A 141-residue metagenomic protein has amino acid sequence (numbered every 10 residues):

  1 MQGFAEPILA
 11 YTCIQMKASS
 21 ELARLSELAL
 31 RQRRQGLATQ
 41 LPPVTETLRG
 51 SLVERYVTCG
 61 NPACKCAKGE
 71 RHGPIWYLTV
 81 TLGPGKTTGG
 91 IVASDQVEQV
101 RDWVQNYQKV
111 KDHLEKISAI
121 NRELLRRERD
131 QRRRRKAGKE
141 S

Functional and structural regions predicted by a protein language model:
Q2-S141: A positively charged, amphipathic N-terminal helix/segment that binds anionic biomolecules
